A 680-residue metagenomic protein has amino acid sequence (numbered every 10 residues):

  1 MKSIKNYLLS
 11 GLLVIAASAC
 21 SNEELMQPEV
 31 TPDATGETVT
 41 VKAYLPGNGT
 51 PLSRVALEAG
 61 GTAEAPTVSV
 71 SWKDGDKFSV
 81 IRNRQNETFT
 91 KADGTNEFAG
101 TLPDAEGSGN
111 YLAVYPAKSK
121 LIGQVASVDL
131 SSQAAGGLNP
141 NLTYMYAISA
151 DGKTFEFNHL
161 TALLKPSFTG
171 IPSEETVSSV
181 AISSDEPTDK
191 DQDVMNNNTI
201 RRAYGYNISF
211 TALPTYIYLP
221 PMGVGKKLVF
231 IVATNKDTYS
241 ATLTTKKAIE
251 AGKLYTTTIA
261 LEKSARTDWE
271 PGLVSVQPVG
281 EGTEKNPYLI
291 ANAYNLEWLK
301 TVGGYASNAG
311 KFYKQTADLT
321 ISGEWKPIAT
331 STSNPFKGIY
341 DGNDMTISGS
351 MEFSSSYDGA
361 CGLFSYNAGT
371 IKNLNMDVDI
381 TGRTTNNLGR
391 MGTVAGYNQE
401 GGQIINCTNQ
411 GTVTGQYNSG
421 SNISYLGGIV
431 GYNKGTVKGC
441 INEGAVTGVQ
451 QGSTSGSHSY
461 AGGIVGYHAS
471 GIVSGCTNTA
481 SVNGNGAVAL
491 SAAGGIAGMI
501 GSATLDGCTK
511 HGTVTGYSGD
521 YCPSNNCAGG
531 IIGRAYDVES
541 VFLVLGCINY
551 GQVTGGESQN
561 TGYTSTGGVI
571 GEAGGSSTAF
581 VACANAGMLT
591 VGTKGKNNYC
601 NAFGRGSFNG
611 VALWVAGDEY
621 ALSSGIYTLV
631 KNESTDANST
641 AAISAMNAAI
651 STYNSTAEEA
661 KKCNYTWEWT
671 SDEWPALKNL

Functional and structural regions predicted by a protein language model:
K2-L9, A19-W269: Sec-type signal peptide cleavage vicinity
S10-G11, I148, S655-E659: Alpha-helical interaction segments
V14-S18: Hydrophobic alpha-helical segments of integral membrane proteins
A265-L680: Surface-exposed repetitive/solenoidal architectures
